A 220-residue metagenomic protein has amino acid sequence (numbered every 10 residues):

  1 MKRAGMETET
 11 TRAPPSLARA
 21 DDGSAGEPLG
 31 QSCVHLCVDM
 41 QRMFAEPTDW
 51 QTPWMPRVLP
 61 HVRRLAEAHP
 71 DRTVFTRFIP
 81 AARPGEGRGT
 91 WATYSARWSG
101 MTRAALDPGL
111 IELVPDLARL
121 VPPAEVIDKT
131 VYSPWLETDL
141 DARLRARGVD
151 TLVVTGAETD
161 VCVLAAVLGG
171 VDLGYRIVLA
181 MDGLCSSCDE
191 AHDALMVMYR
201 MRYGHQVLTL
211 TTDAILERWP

Functional and structural regions predicted by a protein language model:
K2-V34, R64-E67, D71, A96-P220: Active-site-adjacent betaalpha module
Q31, T48-I79: A short alpha/beta connector and helix-capping loop motif
V34-Q41: Acidic-leg catalytic submotif of subtilisin-like serine proteases
M40, R77-F78, M181: A cross-domain feature marking catalytic cores of carbohydrate-active enzymes and several ubiquitous metabolic/repair
Q41-P47: Short acidic, Gly/Ser-rich segments with clustered Asp/Glu that frequently serve as metal-coordination loops in enzyme
A45, R83, C188: Conserved protein kinase catalytic core
Q51-M55, W91-A92, V171-D172: Glycine-rich, phosphate-binding/catalytic loops in enzymes
R72-T73, F78-R97: Early exported N-terminus immediately downstream of N-terminal targeting peptides
